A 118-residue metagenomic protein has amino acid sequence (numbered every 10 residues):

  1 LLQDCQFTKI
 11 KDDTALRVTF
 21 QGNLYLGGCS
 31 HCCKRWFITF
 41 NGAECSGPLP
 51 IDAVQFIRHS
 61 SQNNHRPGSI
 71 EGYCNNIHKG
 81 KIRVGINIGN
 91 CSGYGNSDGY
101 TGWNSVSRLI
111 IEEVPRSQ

Functional and structural regions predicted by a protein language model:
L1-Q118: Extracellular jelly-roll beta-sandwich "head" domains, especially the C-terminal globular C1q domain
